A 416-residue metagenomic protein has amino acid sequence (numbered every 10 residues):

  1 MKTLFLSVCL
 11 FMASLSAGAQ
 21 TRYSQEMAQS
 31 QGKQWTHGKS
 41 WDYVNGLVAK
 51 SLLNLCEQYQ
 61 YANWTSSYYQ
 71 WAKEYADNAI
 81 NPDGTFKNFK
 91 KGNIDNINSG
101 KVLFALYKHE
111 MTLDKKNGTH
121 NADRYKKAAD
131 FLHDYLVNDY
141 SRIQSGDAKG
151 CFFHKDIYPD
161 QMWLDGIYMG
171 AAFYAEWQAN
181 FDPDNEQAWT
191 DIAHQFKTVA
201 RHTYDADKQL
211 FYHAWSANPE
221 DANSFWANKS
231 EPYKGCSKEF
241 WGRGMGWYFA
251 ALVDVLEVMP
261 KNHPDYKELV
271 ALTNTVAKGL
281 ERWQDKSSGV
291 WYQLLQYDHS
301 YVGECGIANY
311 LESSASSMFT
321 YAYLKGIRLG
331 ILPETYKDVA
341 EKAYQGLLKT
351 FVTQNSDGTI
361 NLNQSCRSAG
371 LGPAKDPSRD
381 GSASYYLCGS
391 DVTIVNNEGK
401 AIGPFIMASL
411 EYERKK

Functional and structural regions predicted by a protein language model:
M1-Q20: Bacterial Sec-dependent N-terminal signal peptides
T21-G46, L53-Q70, E74-G100, L106-K127 (+7 more regions): CBM-like carbohydrate-recognition segments
R22-S30, F86, F153-Y158, Y212-N223 (+1 more regions): Surface loop/turn signatures of beta-propeller and other carbohydrate-active proteins
D130: Residue-level hotspots at or immediately adjacent to binding/recognition sites across diverse folds
D139-E176, F181: Flexible, glycine-rich active-site loops centered on histidine and acidic residues that chelate a metal or position
L164-I167, A171-Y301, C305-S317, L332-Y385 (+1 more regions): Extended ligand-binding clefts on enzyme/binding-domain cores
V255-V258, Y323-I327: Extended, well-ordered alpha-helical segments in internal regulatory regions
